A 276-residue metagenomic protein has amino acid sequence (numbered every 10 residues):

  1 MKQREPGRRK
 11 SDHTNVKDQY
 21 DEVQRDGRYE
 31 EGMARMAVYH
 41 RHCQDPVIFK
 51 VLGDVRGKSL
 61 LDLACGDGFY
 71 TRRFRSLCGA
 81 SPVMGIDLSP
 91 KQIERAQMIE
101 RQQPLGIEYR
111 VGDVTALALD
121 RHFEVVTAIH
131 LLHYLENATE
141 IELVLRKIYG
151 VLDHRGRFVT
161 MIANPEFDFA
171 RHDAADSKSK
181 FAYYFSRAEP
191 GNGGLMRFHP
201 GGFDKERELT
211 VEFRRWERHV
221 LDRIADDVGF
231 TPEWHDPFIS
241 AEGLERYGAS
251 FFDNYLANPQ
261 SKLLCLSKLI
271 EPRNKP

Functional and structural regions predicted by a protein language model:
K2-V55, F69-R73: Conserved class I S-adenosyl-L-methionine
S59, P82, R157, T231: Residues at the starts of beta-strands that form the adenosine-phosphate
L61, D67-A116: Class I SAM-dependent methyltransferase SAM/SAH-binding core
T115-V126: A short acidic, Gly/Pro-enriched loop at the edge of an enzyme's catalytic core that lines a small-molecule cofactor
E124-T139: A short SAM/SAH-binding and catalytic strip from SAM-dependent methyltransferases
E142-H154: A short glycine-rich, Lys/Arg-flanked "PGG" loop and its adjoining helix->strand segment in the class I
V159-R223: SAM-dependent methyltransferase
V220, I224-P276: C-terminal lobe and adjacent flexible extensions of AdoMet/dcAdoMet transferase-like proteins
